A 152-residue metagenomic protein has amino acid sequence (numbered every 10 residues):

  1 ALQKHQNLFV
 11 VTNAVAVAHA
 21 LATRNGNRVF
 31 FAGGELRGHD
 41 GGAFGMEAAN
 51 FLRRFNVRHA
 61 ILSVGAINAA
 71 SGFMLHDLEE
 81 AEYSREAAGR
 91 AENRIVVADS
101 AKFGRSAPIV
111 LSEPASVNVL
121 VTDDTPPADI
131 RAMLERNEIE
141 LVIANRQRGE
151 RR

Functional and structural regions predicted by a protein language model:
A1-L2: Glycine-rich N-terminal segment of FAD-binding domains in flavoprotein oxidoreductases, spanning the beta-loop-helix
H5-V10, S116-V119: Short active-site oxyanion
V10-V11, H76: Conserved SAM-binding loop
A16-R152: Conserved phosphate- and dinucleotide-binding cores of soluble alpha/beta proteins, encompassing both enzyme active
